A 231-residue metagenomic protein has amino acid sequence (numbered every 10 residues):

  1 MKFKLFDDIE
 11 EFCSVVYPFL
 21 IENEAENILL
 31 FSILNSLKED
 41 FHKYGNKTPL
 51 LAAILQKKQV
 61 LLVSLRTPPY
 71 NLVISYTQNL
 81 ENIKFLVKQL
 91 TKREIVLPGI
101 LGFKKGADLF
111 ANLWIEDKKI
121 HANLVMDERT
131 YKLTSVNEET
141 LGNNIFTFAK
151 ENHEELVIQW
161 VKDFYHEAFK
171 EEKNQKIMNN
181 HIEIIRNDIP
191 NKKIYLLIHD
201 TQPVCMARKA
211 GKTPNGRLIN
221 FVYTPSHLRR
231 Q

Functional and structural regions predicted by a protein language model:
M1-L30, V136-N174: Short amphipathic alpha-helix that is part of the acyltransferase structural core
K4-I9, P18, E24, S32-R93 (+3 more regions): Conserved donor-binding loop and adjoining core beta-sheet/short helix segment in diverse acyl/aminoacyl transferases
E10-C13, F19-S36, L101-D117: An N-terminal domain-start capping segment
N27-T48, K173-I194, R208: Active-site rim helix/loop that mediates acceptor-substrate recognition in acyltransferases
L51, T130, I194-L196: Conserved hydrophobic/aromatic beta-strand scaffold that supports enzyme active sites
K58-V60, R66-N143: Acyl-donor-binding surface of acyltransferase catalytic domains
I158, F164-E167, E171, I189-N220: Contiguous, function-dense segments enriched for cysteine-driven chemistry and partner/ligand-binding capacity
P225-Q231: Conserved glycine-rich acetyl-CoA-binding loop
